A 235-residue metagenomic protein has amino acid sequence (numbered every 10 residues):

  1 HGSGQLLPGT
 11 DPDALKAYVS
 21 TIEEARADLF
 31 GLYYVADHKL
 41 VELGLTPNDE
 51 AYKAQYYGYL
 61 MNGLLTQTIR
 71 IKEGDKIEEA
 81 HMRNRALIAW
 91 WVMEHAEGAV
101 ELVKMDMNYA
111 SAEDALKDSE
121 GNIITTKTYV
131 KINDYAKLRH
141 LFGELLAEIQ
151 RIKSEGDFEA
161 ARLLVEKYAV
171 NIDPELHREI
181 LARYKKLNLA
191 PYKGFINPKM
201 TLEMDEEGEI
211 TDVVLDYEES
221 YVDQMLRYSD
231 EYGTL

Functional and structural regions predicted by a protein language model:
H1, V35-K39, I149, K153: Structural signal for hydrophobic packing residues in well-ordered secondary-structure cores of soluble enzyme domains
G2-A25: Post-HEXXH active-site segment of zinc metalloproteases
G9-P12, P47, P174: Short, well-ordered helical secondary-structure segments
S20-I22, L32-E144: Long, well-structured alpha-helical subdomains associated with metal-dependent extracellular/ecto-lumenal hydrolases
V103-L235: Non-catalytic terminal regions of proteins
